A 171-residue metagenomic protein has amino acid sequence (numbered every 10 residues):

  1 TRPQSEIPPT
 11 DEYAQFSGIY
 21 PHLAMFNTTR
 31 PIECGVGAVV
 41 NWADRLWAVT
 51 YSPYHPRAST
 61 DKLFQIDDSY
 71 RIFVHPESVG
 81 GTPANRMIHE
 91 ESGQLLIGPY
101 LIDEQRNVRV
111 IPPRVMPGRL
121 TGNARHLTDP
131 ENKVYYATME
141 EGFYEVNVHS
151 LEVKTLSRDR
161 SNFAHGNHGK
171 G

Functional and structural regions predicted by a protein language model:
R2, R45-Y51, H55-P56, R86-I102 (+2 more regions): Short beta-strand elements that form the blades of beta-propeller/WD-repeat-like and other beta-sheet-rich scaffold
E6-I32: A short helix->beta-strand "capping" segment at the edge of beta-propeller domains
L23-D61, G81-M87: Beta-strand-rich domains and repeat architectures in extracellular enzymes and scaffolds, especially beta-propellers
P31-A38, E77-S92, R114-N132, M139-E140 (+1 more regions): Repeated scaffold domains used in trafficking and secretory/extracellular systems, primarily beta-propellers
G37-V40, A48, F64, V74 (+2 more regions): Ligand-binding pocket scaffold of soluble enzyme catalytic domains
T60, S69, G98-P99, E140-E141 (+1 more regions): Surface-exposed loop/turn positions within WD40 beta-propeller blades
I66-Y70, E104-N107, N147-L151: Short loop/turn segments that connect beta-strands within beta-propeller blades
R109-V110, K154: A structural motif specific to WD40 beta-propellers
